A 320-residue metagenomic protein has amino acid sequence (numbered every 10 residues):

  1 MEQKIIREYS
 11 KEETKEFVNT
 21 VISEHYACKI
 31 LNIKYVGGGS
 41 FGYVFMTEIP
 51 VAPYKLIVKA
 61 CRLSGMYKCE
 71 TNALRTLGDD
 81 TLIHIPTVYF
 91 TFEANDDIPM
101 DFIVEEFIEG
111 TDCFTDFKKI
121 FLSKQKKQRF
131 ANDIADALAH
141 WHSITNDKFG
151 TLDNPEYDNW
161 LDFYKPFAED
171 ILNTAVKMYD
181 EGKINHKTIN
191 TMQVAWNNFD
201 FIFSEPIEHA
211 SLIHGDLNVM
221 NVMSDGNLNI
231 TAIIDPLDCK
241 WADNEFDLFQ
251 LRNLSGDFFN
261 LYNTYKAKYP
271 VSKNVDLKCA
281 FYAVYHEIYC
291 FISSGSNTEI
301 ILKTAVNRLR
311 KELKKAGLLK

Functional and structural regions predicted by a protein language model:
M1-E12, R62: A short, highly charged nucleic-acid-interacting micro-segment common to nuclease and nuclease-linked defense proteins
E2-I6, A267, C290-K320: ATP/Mg2+ or Mg2+-diphosphate-binding catalytic cores that bind nucleotide phosphates or diphosphates via glycine-rich
Y9-Y26, E93-D96, I120, K124-N132 (+4 more regions): An alpha-helical support segment within catalytic cores of ATP-dependent transferases
N32-P155, D162: ATP-binding pocket architecture of kinase catalytic cores
P53, M100, H209-A210, N229: Conserved catalytic motifs of the protein kinase core domain
I57-C61, Y89-F90, D153, L212-G215 (+3 more regions): Short beta-strand segments
A210-L212, N218-L277: Active-site Asp-x-Gly
C279-Y289: Hydrophobic alpha-helical segments that form the core of small-molecule binding pockets and/or dimer interfaces
